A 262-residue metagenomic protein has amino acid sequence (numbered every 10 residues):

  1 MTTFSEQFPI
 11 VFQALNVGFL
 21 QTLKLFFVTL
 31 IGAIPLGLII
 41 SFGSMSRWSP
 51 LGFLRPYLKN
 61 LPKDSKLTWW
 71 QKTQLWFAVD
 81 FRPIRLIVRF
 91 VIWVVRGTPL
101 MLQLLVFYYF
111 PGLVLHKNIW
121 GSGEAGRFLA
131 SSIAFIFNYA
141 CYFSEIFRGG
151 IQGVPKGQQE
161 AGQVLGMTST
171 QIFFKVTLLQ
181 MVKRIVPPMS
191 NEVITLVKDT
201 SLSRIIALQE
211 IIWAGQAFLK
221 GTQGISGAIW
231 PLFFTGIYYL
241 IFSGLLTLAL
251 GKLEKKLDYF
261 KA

Functional and structural regions predicted by a protein language model:
M1-A262: Transmembrane alpha-helices and adjacent helix-loop boundaries
